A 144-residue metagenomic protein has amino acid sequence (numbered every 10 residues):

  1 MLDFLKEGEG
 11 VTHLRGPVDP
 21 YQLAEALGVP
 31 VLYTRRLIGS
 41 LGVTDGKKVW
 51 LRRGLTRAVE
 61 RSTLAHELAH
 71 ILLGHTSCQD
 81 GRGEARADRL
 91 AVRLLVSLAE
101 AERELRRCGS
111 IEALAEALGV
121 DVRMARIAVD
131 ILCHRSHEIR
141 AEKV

Functional and structural regions predicted by a protein language model:
M1-V144: Active-site hotspot residues in diverse enzymes, especially metal/ion-binding acidic/histidine motifs
